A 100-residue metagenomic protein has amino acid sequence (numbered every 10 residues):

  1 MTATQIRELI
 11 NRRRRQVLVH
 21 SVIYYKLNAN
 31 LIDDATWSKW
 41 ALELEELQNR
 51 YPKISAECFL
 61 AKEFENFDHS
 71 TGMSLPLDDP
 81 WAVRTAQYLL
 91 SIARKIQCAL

Functional and structural regions predicted by a protein language model:
M1-L100: Phosphate/adenylate-binding "loop-and-lid" substructures adjacent to NTP/NAD/dNTP-binding pockets in NTP-dependent
